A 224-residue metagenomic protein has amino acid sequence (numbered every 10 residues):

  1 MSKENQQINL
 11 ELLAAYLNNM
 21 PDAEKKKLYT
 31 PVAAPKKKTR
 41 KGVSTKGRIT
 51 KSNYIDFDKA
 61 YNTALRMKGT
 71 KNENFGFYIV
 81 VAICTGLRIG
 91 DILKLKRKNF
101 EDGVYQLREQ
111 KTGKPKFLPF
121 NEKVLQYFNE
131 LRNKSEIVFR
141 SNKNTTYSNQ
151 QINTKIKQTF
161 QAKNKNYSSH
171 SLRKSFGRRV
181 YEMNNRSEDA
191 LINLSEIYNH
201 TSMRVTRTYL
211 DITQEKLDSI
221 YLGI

Functional and structural regions predicted by a protein language model:
R48-K51, P119-K123, S187, D211-I224: DNA/chromatin major-groove-contacting recognition/catalytic segments
N53-T85: Basic, Lys/Arg- and aromatic-enriched nucleic-acid-binding interface segment
M67-T70, T154-I192, E196: Short, basic (Lys/Arg/His-rich) helix/loop patches that form interaction surfaces in the mid-to-C-terminal regions
Y78, G86, G90-K94, L194: Alpha-helix N-cap/helix-start motif at helix boundaries, enriched for small hydrophobics
T85, K94-V124: Conserved tyrosine-mediated DNA breakage-rejoining catalytic core shared by Y-recombinases
N99-D102, E188-L210: Short, polar N-cap/turn motifs at the start of nucleic acid-interacting alpha helices
E109-T112, Y198-G223: Catalytic-site neighborhood detector that most strongly recognizes the C-terminal catalytic loop/helix of tyrosine
N121-K165: Active-site/catalytic core of tyrosine-dependent DNA strand-transfer enzymes
